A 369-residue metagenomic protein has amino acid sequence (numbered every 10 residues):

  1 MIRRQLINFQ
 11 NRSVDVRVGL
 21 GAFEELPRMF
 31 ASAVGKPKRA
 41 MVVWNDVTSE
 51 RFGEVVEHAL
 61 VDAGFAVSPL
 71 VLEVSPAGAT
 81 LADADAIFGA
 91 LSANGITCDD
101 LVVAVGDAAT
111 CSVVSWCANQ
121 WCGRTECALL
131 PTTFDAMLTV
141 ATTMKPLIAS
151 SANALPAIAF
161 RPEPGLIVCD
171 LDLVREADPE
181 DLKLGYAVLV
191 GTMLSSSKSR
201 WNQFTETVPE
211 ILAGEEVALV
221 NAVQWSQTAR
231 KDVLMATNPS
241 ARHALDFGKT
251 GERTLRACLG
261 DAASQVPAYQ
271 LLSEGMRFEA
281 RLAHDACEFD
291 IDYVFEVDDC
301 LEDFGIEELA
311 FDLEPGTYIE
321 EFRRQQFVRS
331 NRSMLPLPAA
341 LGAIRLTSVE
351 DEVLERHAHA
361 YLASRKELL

Functional and structural regions predicted by a protein language model:
M1-D100: ATP/NTP phosphate-donor binding region
R3-Q5, A187-L189, I291-L369: C-terminal charged capping/lid subdomain of soluble metabolic enzymes
N8, V34-G35, N94-T97, Q120-C122 (+5 more regions): Solvent-exposed alpha-helices and their adjacent loops that cap or buttress functional pockets in soluble metabolic
E73-S75, V105-D107, M235, F247-G248: Glycine-rich beta-strand-to-loop/alpha-helix junction loops that act as flexible
N94-C117, W121-T132: A short, small-residue-rich loop immediately preceding and capping a beta-strand
W116-E210: A glycine/threonine-rich phosphate-anchoring loop and its flanking beta-alpha core in nucleotide/phosphate-binding
T207-G316: Active-site segments that bind and position negatively charged phosphate/pyrophosphate groups
